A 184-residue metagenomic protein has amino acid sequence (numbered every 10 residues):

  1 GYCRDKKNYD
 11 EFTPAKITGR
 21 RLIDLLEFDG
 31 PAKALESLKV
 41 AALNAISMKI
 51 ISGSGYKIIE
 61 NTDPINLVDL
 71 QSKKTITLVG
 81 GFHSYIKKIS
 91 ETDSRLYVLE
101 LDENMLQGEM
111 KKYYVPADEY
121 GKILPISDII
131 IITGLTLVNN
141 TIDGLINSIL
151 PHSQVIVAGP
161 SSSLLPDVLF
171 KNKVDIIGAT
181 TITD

Functional and structural regions predicted by a protein language model:
G1-S90: Electropositive, gly/pro-rich neighborhoods at or near active sites that engage anionic ligands
D63-P64, Y113-P125: Short acidic low-complexity segments
S72, P125-I126: Alpha-helix C-terminal capping/helix-to-coil transition sites in glycosyltransferase folds
T77, I129-T133, I156: Structural motif
K88-I89, T141-S148, V168: A short acidic, amphipathic alpha-helical/loop segment
D93-S94, I149-Q154, V174: A short helix->loop->beta-strand "cap" motif at the edges of active sites that frequently abuts
S94-G108: NAD(P)-binding Rossmann-fold cofactor-contacting core
I156-D184: C-terminal functional extensions of proteins
